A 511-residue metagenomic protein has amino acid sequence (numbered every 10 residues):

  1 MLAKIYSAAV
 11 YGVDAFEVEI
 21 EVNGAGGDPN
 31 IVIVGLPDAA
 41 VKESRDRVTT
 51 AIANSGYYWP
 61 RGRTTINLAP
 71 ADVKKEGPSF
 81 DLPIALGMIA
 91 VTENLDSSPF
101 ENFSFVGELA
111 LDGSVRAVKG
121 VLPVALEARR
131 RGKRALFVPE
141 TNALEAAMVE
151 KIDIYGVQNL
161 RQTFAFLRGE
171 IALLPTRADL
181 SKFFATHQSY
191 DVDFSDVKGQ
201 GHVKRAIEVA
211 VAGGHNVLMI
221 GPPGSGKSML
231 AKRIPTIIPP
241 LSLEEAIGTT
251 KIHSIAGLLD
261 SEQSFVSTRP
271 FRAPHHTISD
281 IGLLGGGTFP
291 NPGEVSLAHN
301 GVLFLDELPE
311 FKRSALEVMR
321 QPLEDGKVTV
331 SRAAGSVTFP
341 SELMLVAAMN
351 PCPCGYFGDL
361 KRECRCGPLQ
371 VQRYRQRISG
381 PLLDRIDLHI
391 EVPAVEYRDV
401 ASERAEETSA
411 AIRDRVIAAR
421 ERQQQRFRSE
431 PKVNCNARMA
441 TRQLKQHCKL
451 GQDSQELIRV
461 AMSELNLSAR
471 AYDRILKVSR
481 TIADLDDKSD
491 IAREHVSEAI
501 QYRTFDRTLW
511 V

Functional and structural regions predicted by a protein language model:
M1-L218, S225, S331, Y472 (+2 more regions): Peripheral, non-AAA+ core regions of ATP-driven protein-machinery
V34-R45, Y58-P60, N67-G77, F289-P290 (+1 more regions): Basic, amphipathic alpha-helical bundle interface domains used for macromolecular binding and assembly
W59-G62, P99-F100, G132, E150 (+8 more regions): Short loop/turn elements that form and flank the Walker-type P-loop nucleotide-binding site in RecA-like NTPase cores
D112, L305-K312, G355: Catalytic P-loop NTPase motifs of RecA-like helicase/translocase cores
E208, S264-P270, D280-L303, S336: Conserved alpha-helical scaffold flanking the Walker A/P-loop in AAA+ ATPase domains
M219-D260: Walker A/P-loop
E245-S279, G286-G287, K432-R442, A469 (+1 more regions): Conserved inter-motif catalytic segment of the P-loop NTP-binding fold
N300, D306-E307, V318: Walker B catalytic acidic pair
